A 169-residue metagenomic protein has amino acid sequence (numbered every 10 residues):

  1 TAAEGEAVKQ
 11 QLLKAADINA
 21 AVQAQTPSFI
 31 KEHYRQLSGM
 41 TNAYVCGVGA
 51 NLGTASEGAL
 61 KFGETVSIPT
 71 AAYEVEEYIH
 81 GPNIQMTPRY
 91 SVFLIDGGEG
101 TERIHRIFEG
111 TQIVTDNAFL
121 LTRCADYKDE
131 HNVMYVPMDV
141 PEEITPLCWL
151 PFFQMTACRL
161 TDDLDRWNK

Functional and structural regions predicted by a protein language model:
T1-K169: A SIS-like phosphosugar-recognition module
